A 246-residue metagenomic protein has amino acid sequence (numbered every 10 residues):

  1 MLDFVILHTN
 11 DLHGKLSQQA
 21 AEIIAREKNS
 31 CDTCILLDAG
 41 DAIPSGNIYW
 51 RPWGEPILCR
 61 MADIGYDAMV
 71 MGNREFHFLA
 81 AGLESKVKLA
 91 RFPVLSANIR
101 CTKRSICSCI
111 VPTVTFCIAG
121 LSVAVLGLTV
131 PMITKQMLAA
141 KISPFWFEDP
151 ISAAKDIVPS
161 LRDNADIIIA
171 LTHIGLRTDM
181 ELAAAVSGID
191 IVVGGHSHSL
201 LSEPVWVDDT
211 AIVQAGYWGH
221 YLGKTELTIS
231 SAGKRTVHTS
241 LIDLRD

Functional and structural regions predicted by a protein language model:
M1-D246: Acidic, metal/ion-coordinating pockets
